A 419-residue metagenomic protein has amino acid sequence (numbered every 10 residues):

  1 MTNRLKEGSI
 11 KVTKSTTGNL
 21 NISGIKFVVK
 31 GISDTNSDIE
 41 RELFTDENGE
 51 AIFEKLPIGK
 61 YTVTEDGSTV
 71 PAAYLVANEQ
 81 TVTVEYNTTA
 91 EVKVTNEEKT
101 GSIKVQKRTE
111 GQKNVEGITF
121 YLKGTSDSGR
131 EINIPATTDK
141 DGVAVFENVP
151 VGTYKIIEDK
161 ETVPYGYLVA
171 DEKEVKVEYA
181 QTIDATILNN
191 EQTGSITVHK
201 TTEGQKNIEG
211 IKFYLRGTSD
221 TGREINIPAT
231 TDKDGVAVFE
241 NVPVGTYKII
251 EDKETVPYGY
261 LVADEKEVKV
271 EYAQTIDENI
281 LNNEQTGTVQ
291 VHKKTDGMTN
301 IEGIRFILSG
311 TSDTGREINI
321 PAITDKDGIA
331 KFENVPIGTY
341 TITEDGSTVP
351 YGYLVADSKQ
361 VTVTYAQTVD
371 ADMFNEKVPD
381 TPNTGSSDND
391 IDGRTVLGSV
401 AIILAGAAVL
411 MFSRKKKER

Functional and structural regions predicted by a protein language model:
M1-R419: Solvent-exposed loop/turn and edge beta-strand elements of beta-rich ligand-binding domains
